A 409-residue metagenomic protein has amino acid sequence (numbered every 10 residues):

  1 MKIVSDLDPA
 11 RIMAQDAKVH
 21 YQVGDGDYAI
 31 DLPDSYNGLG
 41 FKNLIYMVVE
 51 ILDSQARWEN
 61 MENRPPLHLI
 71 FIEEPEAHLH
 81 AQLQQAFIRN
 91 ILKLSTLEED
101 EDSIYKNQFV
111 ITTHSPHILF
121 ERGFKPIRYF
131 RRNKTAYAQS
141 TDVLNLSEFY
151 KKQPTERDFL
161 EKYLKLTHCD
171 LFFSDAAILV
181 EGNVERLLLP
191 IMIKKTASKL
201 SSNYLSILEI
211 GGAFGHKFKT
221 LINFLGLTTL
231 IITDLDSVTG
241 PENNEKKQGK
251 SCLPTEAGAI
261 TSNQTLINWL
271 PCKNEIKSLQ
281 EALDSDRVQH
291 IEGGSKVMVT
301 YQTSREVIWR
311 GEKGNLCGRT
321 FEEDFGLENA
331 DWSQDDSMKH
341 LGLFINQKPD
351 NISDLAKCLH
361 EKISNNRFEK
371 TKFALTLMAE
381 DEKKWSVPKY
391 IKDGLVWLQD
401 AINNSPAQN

Functional and structural regions predicted by a protein language model:
M1-I72, K93, E98-E99: Extended helical coiled-coil dimerization/tether regions that scaffold and oligomerize large DNA-maintenance assemblies
L7-I12, S35-N37, E62, L119 (+3 more regions): Replace "in large, NTP-powered and nucleic-acid-processing enzymes" with "in large, NTP-powered factors and other
N60-P66, D100-K106, K199-N203, I291-G294: Short helix-terminating capping/connector loops at secondary-structure junctions
L67, N107-I111, E209-F214: Short, glycine/acidic-rich beta->alpha junctions
E74-H78, I118: ABC ATPase nucleotide-binding domain "signature" loop
A86-A177, V184-S198, F224, K250-T255 (+1 more regions): C-terminal lobe/lid and adjacent interdomain/linker elements of RecA-like ASCE P-loop ATPase modules
E161-L179, N183-N409: Acidic, Mg2+-coordinating catalytic modules of nucleic-acid enzymes
